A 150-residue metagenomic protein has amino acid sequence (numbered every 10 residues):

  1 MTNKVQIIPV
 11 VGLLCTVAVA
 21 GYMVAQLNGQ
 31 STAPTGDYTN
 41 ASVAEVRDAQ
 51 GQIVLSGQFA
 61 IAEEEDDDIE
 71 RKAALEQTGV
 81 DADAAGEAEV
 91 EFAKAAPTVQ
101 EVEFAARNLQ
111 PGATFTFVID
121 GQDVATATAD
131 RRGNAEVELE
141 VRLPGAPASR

Functional and structural regions predicted by a protein language model:
T2-R150: N-terminal targeting/export leaders
